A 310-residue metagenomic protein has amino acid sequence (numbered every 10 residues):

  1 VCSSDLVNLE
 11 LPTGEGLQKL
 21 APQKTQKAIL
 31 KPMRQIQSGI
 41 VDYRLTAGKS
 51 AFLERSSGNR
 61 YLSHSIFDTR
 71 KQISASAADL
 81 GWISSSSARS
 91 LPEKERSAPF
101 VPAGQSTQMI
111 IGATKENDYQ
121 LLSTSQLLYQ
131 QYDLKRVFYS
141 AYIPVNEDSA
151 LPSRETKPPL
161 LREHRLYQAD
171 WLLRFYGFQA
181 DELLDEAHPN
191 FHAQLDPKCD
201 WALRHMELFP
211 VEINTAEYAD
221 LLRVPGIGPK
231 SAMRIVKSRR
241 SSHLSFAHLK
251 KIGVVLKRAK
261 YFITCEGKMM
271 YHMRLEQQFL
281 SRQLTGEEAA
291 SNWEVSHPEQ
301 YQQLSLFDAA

Functional and structural regions predicted by a protein language model:
C2-S3: Short, small-residue-biased leader/transition segments that mark boundaries at the very start of proteins
E10-T25, D42-S84, R89-D118, S140-E147 (+1 more regions): Conserved strand-turn element in the central/C-terminal portion of the radical SAM core barrel that lines
Q18-K24, A28-I36, G112-P197, V211: A structural motif corresponding to the C-terminal lobe/cap of the Radical SAM core domain
T107, A169, I235: Conserved, mostly hydrophobic/aromatic
N190-D220, F246-A310: C-terminal extensions
L221, R234-I235: Short alpha-helical segments in extracytoplasmic peptidoglycan/chitin-binding modules and envelope-associated proteins
S238-R239: Residue-level signature of tetratricopeptide-repeat
